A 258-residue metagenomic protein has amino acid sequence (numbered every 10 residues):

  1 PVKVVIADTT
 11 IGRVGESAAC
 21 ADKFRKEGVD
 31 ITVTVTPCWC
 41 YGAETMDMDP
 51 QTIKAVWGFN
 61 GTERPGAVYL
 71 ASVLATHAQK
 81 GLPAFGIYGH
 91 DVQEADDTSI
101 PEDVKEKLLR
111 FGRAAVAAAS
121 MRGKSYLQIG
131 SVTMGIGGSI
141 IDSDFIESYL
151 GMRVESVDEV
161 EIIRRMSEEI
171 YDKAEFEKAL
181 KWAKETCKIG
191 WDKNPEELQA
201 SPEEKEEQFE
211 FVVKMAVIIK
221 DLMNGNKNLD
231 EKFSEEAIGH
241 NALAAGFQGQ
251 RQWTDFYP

Functional and structural regions predicted by a protein language model:
P1-P258: An N-terminal assembly and electron-transfer interface module characteristic of large anaerobic redox and radical
